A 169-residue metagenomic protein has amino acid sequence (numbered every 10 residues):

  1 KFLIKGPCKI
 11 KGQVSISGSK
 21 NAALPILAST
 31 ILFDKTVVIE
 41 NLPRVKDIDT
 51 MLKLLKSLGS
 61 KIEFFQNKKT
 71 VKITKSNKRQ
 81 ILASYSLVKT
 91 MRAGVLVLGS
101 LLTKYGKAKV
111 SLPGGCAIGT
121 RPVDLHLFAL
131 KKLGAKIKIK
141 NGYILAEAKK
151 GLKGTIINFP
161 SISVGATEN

Functional and structural regions predicted by a protein language model:
K1-N169: Structural preference for solvent-exposed beta-strand-turn elements and adjacent flexible terminal/loop segments within
